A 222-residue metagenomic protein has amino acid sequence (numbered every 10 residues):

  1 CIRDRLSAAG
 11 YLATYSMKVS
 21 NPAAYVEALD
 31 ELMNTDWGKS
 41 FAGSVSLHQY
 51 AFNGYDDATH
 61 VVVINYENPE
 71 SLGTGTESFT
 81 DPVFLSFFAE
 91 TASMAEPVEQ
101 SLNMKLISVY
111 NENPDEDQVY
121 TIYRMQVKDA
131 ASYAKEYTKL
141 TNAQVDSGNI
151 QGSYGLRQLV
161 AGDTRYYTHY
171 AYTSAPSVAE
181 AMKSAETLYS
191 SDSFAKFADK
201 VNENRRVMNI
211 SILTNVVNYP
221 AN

Functional and structural regions predicted by a protein language model:
R3-A195, D199-N222: Short S/T/G/P-rich N-terminal loop/turn motif that feeds into the first structured element of a domain
